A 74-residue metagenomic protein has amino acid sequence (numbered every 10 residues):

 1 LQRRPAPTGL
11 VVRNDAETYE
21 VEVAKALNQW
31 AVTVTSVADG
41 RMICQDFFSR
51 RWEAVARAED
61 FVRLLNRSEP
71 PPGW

Functional and structural regions predicted by a protein language model:
L1-A31, P71: Short N-terminal "domain-start" leader segments that mark the transition from disordered tails or signal peptides into
W30-A31, R51-F61: Short, surface-exposed linear segments at secondary-structure transitions and domain or protein termini
V37-A56: A short, exposed loop/beta-hairpin motif centered on an aromatic-Gly-Thr core
W52-A54, S68, W74: Solvent-exposed, non-transmembrane amphipathic alpha-helical segments
E59-P72: Short arginine-rich
